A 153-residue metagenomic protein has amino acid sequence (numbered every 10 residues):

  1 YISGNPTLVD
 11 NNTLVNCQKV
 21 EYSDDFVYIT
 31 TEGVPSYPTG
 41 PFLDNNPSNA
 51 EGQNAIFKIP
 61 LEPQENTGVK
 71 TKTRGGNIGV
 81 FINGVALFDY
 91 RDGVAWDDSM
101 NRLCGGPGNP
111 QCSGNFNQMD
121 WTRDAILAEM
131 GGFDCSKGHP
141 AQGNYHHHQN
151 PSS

Functional and structural regions predicted by a protein language model:
Y1-L127: Solvent-exposed N-terminal domain segments of exported/luminal and surface proteins
A50-E51, H139-Q142: Short, ordered beta-strand-loop transition motifs
G79, G138-H139: Short, charge-rich binding segments
I82-V85, A141-S153: Extracellular/lumenal glycan-associated surfaces
M130-K137: Short, recurring structural edge motifs at helix starts
